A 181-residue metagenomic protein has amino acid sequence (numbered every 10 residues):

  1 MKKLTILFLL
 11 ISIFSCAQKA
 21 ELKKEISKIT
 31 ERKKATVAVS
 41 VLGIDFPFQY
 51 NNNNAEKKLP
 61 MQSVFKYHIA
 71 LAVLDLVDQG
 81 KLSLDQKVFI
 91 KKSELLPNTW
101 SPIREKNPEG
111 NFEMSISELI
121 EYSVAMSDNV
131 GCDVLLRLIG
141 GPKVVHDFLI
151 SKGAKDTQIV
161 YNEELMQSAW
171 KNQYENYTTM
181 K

Functional and structural regions predicted by a protein language model:
M1-E21: Bacterial Sec-dependent N-terminal signal peptides
A17-P60: Beta-lactamase-like hydrolase cores
A38-L42, H68, F89, V134: Soluble periplasmic/extracytoplasmic beta-strand elements of cell-envelope proteins
L59-V88: Active-site SXXK
K66-L76, L119-V145: Alpha-helical scaffold elements that line and support the substrate/ligand-binding pocket of soluble hydrolases
L84-I103, I139-G140, N162-Q167: Acidic helix-start/capping segments at beta-turn-to-alpha-helix junctions
L95-D133: Conserved catalytic neighborhood of penicillin-recognizing serine enzymes
C132-K181: Mid-domain, small-residue-enriched loop/turn segments at the edges of structured enzyme/sensor domains
